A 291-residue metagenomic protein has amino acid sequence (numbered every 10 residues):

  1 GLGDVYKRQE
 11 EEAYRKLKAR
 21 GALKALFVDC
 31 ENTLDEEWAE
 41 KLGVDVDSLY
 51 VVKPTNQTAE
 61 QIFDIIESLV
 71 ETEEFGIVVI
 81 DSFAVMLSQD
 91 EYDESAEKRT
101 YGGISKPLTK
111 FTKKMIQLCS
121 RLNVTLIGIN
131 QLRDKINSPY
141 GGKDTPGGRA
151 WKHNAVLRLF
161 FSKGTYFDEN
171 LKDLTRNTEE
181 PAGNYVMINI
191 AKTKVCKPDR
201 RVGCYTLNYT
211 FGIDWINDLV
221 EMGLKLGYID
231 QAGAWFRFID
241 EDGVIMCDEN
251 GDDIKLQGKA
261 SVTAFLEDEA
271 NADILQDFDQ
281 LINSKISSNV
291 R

Functional and structural regions predicted by a protein language model:
G1-Y6: Short, small-residue-biased leader/transition segments that mark boundaries at the very start of proteins
Q9-Y101, S105-K110, K114: Conserved inter-motif catalytic segment of the P-loop NTP-binding fold
E37, S138-P139, D242: Short Asp/Glu-rich motifs
L69, Y101-L226: Phosphate-binding/switch region of NTP-binding enzymes
E91, D134-S138, A232-W235, C247-N250: N-terminal cationic and glycine-rich segments that engage phosphates or anionic surfaces
V186-K192, G233-M246: Short polybasic amphipathic segments
W215-Q231, W235, A260-T263, A270: A C-terminal functional module that forms or caps the active site or interfaces directly with catalytic machinery
R237-I239, I245-R291: Terminal-proximal interaction/regulatory segments of ATP-powered molecular machines
